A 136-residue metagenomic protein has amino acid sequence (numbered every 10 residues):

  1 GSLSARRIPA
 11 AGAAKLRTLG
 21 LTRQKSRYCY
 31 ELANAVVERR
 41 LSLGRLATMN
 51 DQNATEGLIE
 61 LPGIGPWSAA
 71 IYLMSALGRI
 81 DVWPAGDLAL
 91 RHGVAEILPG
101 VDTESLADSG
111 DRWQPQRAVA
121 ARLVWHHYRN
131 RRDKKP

Functional and structural regions predicted by a protein language model:
G1-P62, R112: Alpha-helical ds-nucleic-acid-binding substructure associated with the helix-hairpin-helix region of base-excision DNA
R27, D51, P66-P136: C-terminal accessory module of base-excision DNA glycosylases/AP lyases that mediates lesion recognition and DNA
